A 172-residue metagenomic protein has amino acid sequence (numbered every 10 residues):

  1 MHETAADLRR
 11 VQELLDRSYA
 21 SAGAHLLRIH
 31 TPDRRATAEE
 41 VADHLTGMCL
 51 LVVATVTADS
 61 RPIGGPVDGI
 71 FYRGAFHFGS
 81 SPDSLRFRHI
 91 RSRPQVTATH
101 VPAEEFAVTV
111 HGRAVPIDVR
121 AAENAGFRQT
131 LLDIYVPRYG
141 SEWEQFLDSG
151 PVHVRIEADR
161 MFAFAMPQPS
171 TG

Functional and structural regions predicted by a protein language model:
M1-R35, F106-G172: Charged, gly/pro-rich active-site loop segments
H25-V56: Short, conserved active-site entrance elements at the starts or edges of catalytic domains
T46-M48, G64, L147-P151: Short gly/pro-enriched beta-turn/loop segments at secondary-structure junctions
M48-P82, V96-H100, V108-V110: Short beta-strand segments
A58, A103, V119: Residues that form or immediately flank small-molecule/cofactor binding pockets and catalytic motifs
L85: Short alpha-helical
